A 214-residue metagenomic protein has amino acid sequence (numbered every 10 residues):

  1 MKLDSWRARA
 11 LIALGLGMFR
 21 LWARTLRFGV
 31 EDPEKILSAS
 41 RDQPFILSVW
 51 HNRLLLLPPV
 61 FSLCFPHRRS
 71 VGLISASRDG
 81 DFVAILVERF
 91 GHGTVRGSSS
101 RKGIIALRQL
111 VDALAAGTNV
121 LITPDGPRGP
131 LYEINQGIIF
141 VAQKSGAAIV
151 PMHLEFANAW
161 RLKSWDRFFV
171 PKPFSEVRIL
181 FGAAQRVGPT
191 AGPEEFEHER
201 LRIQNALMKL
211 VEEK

Functional and structural regions predicted by a protein language model:
M1-T25, L37, H67, R89 (+2 more regions): Non-catalytic C-terminal accessory region of glycerolipid acyltransferases and related lyso-lipid remodeling enzymes
S5, D32-P33, S75-S77, S98 (+1 more regions): Alpha-helix initiation/capping motif
F19-Q43, L55-L57, S62: A short, well-structured juxtamembrane/interface segment
V30, G72-I74, R96, P151 (+1 more regions): Structural signal for conserved beta-strand scaffold positions within catalytic alpha/beta enzyme cores
V30-D32, V49-H51, I74, A183 (+1 more regions): Pocket-edge structural micro-motifs
P44-S100, R161: Catalytic core of membrane glycerolipid acyltransferases/transacylases, capturing the structured, soluble-facing
